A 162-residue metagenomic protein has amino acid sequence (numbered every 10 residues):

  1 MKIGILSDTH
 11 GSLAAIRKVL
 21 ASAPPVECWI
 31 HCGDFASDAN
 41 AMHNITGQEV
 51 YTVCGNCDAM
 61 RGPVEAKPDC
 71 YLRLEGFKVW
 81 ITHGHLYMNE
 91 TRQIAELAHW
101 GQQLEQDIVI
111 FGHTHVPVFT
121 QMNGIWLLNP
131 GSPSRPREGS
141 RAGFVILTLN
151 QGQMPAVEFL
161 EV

Functional and structural regions predicted by a protein language model:
M1-E49, D58, G62-P68, S140-G143 (+2 more regions): N-terminal active-site segment of His-dependent metallophosphoesterases
K2, C70, K78-W80, W126 (+1 more regions): Short beta-strand micro-motifs in enzyme catalytic cores
I5-S7, C28-D34, Y51-N56, I81-H83 (+2 more regions): Active-site neighborhood of phospho(di)ester-bond hydrolases with catalytic His/Asp-centered motifs
R17, L74-E75, H99-E105, N129-V162: Binuclear metal-dependent phosphoesterase catalytic core
Q48-E49, T120-S134: Short acidic, glycine/proline-enriched helix-loop-strand junctions
E49-R92: Helix-adjacent hinge/juxtasegments
K78-H113: Internal catalytic-core helix/loop-beta-alpha segment that presents or stabilizes conserved functional determinants
Y87-M88, V116, P136-E138: C-terminal structural segments of small proteins and small subunits
